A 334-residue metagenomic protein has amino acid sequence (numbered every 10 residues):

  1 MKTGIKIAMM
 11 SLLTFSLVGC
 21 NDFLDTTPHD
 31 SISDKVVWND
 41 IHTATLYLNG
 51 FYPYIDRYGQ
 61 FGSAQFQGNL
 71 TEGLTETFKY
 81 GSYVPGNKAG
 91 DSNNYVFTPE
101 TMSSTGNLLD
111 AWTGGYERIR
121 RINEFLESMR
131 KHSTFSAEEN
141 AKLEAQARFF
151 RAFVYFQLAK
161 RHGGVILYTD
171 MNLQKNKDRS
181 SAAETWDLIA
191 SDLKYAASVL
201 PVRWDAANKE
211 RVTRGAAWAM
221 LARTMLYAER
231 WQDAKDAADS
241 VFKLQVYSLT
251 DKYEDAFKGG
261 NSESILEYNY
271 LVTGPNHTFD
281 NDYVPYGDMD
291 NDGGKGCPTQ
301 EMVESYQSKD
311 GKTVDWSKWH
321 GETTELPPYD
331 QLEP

Functional and structural regions predicted by a protein language model:
M1-H29: Bacterial Sec-dependent N-terminal signal peptides
N21-Q146, F150, Y155-R161, I166-D170 (+3 more regions): Short acidic-aromatic linear motifs embedded in glycine-rich loops, typified by GG[WY][YF]DAGD(H) and related
K131-E139, L200-K209: Flexible helix-coil transition and linker loops at the boundaries of alpha-helical arrays
R148, W218-M225, A237: TPR/Sel1-like alpha-solenoid repeat signature
